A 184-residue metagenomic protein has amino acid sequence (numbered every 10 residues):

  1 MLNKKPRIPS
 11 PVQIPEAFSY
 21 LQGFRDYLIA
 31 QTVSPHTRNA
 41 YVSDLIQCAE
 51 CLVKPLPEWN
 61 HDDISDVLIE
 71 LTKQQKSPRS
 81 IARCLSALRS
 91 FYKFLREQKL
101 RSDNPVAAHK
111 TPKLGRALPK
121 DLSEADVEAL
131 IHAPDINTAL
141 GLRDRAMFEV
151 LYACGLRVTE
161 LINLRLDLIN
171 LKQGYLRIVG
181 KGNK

Functional and structural regions predicted by a protein language model:
M1-K184: Conserved catalytic core of the tyrosine transesterase superfamily
